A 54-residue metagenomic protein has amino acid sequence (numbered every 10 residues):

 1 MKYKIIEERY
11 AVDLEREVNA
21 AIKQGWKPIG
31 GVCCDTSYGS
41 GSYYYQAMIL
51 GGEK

Functional and structural regions predicted by a protein language model:
M1-K54: Terminus-proximal functional modules
